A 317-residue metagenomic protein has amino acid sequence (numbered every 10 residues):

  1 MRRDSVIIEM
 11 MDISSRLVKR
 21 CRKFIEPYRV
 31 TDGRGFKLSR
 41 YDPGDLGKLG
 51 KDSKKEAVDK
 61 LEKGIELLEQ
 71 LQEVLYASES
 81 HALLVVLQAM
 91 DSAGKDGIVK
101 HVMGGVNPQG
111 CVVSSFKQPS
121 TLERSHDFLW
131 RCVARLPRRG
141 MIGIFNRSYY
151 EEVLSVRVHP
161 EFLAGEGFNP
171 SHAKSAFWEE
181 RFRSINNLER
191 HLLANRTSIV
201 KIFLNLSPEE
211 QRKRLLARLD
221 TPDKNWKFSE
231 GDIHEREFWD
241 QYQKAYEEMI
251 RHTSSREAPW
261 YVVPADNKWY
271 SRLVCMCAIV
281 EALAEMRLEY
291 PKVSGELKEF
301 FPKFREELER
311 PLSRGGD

Functional and structural regions predicted by a protein language model:
R2-D317: Flexible, compositionally biased loop and terminal segments
